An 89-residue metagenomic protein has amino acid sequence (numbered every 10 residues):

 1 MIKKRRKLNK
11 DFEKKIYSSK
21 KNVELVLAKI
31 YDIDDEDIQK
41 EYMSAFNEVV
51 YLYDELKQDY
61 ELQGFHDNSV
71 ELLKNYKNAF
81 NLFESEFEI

Functional and structural regions predicted by a protein language model:
M1-R6, K10, L82-I89: Short acidic DE-rich linear segments
K4-D37: N-terminal acidic leader/helix
F12-K15, S19, A45, L72 (+1 more regions): Amphipathic alpha-helix face/heptad-repeat signature
L27, D34, V50-K57, F80-F87: A structural signal for well-ordered alpha-helices, especially hydrophobic packing surfaces of coiled-coils
D37-L73: Acidic, low-complexity, intrinsically disordered interaction modules
F65-I89: Amphipathic alpha-helical binding modules
